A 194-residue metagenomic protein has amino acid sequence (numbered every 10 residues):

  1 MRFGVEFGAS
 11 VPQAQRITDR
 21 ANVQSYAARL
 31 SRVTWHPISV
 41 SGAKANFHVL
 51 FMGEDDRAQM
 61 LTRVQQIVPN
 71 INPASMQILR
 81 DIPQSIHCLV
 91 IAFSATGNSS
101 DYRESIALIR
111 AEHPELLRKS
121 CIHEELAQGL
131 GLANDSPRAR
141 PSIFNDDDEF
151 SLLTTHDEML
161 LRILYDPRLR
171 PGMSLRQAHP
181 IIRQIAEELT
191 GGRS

Functional and structural regions predicted by a protein language model:
M1-G8, I38-M60, D146-D147: Acidic helix-start/capping segments at beta-turn-to-alpha-helix junctions
M1-R2, S25, V33-W35, A43-N46 (+2 more regions): Extracytoplasmic
M1-V23: N-terminal Sec/ER secretory leader and immediately downstream segment of secreted/extracellular precursors
Q13-A14, A58-Q59, L116-S120: Extracytoplasmic/secreted cell-surface and envelope-processing proteins
Q15-I38: Zn2+-dependent metallopeptidase catalytic core
L61-Q66: A contiguous, low-structure linker/loop signature
I67-L117, A133-S194: Metalloprotease/metallohydrolase-associated module, dominated by Zn2+-dependent proteases
S120-A133: Active-site recognition of the HExxH zinc-binding catalytic motif
